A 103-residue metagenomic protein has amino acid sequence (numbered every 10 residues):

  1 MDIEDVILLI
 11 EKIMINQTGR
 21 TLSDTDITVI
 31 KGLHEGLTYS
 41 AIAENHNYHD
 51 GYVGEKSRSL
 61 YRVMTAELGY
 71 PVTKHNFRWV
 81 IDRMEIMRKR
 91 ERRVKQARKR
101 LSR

Functional and structural regions predicted by a protein language model:
M1-R90: An N-terminal, helix-rich hydrophobic module
R83-R103: Helix-turn-helix/homeodomain-like alpha-helical modules used for DNA recognition and transcription-factor dimerization
